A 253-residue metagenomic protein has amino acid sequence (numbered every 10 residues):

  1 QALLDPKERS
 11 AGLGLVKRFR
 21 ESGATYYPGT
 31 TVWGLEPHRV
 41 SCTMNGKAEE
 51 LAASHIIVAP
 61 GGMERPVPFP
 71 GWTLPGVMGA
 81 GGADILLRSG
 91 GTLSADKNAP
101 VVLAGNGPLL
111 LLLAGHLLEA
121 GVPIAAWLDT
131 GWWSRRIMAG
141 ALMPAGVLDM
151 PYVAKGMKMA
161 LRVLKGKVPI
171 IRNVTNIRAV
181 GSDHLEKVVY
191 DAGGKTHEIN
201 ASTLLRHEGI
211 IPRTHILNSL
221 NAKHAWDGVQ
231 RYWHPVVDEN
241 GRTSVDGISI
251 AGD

Functional and structural regions predicted by a protein language model:
Q1-D253: Residues forming the flavin
